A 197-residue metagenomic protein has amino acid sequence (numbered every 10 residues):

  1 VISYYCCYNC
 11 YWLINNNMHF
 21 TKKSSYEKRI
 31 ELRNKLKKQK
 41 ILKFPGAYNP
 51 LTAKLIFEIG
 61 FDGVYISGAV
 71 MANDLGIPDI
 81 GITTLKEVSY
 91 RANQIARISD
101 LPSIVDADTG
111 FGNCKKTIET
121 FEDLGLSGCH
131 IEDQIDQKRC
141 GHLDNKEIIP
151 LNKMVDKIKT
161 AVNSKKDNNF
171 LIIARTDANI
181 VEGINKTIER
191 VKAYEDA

Functional and structural regions predicted by a protein language model:
M18-P50: Extreme N-terminal cap/leader segments of soluble proteins
R29, L42-F44, Y48-D79, T83-I98 (+1 more regions): Alpha/beta enzyme core
D100-P102: Short, proline-centered helix/strand-breaking motifs
